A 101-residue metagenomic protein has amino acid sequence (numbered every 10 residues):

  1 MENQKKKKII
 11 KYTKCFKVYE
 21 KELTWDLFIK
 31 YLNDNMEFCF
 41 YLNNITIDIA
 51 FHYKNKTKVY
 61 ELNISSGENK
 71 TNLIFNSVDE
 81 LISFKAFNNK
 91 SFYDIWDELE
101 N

Functional and structural regions predicted by a protein language model:
M1-K5, Y60-S66, N101: Short linear motifs embedded in intrinsically disordered, proline/glycine-rich low-complexity segments
E2-Y41: Negatively charged, low-complexity tracts enriched in Asp/Glu with abundant Ser/Thr
Q4-T13, K70-N101: Mixed-charge, Lys/Arg-enriched low-complexity segments
E20-L23, A50-K58, V78-I82: A short, sequence-level motif marking secondary-structure junctions
K21, I45-T46, S65, E80 (+2 more regions): Short linear sequence elements within intrinsically disordered, low-complexity coil regions
I29-S65: Amphipathic, interaction-prone secondary-structure segments
